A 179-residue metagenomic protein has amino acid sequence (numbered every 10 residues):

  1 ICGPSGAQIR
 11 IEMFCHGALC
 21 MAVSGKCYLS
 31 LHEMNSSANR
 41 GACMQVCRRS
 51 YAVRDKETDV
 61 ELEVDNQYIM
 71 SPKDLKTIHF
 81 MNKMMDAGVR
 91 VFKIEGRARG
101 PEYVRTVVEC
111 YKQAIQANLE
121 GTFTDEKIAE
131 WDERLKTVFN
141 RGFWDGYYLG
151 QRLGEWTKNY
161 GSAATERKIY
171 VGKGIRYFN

Functional and structural regions predicted by a protein language model:
I1-N179: Surface-exposed amphipathic alpha-helical tracts and adjacent flexible/coil segments at the periphery of soluble enzymes
